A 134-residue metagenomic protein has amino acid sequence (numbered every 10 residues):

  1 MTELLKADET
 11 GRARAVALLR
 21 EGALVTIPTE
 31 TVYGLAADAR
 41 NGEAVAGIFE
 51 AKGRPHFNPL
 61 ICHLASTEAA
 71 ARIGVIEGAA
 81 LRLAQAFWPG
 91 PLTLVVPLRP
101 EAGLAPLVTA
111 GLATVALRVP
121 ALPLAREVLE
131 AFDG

Functional and structural regions predicted by a protein language model:
M1-G134: Active-site-adjacent structural elements in enzyme catalytic cores
